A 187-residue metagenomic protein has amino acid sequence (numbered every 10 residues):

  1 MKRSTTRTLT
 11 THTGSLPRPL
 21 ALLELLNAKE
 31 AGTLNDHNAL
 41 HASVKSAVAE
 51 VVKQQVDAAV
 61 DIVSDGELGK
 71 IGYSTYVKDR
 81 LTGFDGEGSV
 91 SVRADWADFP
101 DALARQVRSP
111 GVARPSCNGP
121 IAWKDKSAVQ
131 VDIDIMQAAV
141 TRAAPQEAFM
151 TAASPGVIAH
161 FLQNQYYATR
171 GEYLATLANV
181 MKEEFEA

Functional and structural regions predicted by a protein language model:
M1-A187: Domain-level signal for soluble alpha/beta catalytic cores
